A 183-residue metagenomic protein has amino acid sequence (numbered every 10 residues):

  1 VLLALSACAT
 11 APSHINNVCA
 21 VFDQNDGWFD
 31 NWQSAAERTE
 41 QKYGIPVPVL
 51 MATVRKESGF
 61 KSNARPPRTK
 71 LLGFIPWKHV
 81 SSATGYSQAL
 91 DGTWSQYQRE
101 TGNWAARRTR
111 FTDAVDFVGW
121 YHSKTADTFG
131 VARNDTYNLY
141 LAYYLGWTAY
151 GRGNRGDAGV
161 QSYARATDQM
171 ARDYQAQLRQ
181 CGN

Functional and structural regions predicted by a protein language model:
L2-L5: Bacterial Sec-type N-terminal signal peptides, specifically the leucine/valine-rich hydrophobic h-region
A11-N183: Catalytic glycan-binding domains that act on GlcNAc-containing polysaccharides
